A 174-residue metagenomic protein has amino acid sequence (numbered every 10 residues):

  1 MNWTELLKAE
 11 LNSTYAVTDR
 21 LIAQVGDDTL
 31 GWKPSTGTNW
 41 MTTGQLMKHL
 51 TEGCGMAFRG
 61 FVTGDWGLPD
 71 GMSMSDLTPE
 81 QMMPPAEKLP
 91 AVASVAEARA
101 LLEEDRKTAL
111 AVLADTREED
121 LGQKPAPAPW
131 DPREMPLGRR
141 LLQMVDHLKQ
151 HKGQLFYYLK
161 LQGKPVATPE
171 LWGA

Functional and structural regions predicted by a protein language model:
M1-L6, E52-P132, L161-A174: Short, helix-capping/interhelical loops that line the mouth of catalytic, cofactor-, or ligand-binding pockets
L11-T18, T43-F58, T78, R99-A109 (+2 more regions): Alpha-helical transition-metal enzyme core signature, strongest for iron centers
D19-D28, T43: His/Met- and acidic-residue-enriched segments that coordinate or traffic transition-metal cofactors and support
D28-G31, H151: Short, solvent-exposed secondary-structure junction/capping segments
W32-G37, R59-V62: A short gly/proline-enriched turn/hairpin at secondary-structure junctions
S35, P69-D70, P90, G138-L141: Solvent-exposed loop and edge beta-strand segments that line ligand/cofactor-binding and catalytic clefts
T38-M41, A126-R139: Carbohydrate-binding/catalytic loop surfaces
Y158: A short helix-coil junction within the Rossmann-fold of NAD(P)-dependent oxidoreductases
